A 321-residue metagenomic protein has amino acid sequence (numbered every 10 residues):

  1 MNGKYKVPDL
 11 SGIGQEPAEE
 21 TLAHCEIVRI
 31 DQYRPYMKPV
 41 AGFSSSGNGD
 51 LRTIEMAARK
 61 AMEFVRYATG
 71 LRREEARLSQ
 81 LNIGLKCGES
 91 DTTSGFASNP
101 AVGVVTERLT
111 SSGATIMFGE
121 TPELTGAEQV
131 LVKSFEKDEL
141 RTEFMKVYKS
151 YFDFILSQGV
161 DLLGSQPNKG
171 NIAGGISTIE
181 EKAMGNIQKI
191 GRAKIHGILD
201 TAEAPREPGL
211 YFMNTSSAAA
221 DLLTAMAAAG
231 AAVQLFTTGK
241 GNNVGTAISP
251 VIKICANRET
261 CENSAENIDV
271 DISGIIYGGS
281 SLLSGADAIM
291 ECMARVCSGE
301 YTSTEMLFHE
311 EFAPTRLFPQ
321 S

Functional and structural regions predicted by a protein language model:
M1-I30: Flexible C-terminal active-site loop/helix
K6, P39-A41, T115, Y211: Conserved beta-strand segments of alpha/beta enzyme cores
P8-L10, M37, L78, S249 (+1 more regions): Short, solvent-exposed loop/turn segments at the edges of secondary structure
G14, E19, A61, I83-L85 (+1 more regions): Buried hydrophobic positions in well-ordered alpha/beta secondary-structure cores of metabolic enzymes
E19, E26, D31-R73: Active-site cavity-forming subdomains of large catalytic enzyme subunits
T53, Q80, L85, D91-S321: Anaerobic metallocofactor- and corrinoid-dependent redox/one-carbon enzyme cores, especially those from methanogenesis
R72-N82: Glycine-rich phosphate/diphosphate-binding loops that line cofactor/substrate pockets in enzymes
